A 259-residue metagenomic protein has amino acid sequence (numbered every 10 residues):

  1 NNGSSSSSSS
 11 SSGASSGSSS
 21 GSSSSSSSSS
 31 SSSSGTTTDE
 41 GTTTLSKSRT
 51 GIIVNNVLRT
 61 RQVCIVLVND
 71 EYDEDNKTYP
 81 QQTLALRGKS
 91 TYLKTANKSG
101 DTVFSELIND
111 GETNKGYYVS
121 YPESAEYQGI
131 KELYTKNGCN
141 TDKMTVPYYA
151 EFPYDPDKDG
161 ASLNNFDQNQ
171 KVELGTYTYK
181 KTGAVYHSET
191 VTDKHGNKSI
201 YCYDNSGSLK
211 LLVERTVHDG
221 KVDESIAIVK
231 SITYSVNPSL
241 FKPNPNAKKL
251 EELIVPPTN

Functional and structural regions predicted by a protein language model:
N1-G3, S20, S24, S32-Y92 (+4 more regions): N-terminal leader/targeting segments and the immediate start of mature chains
N1-S19: Long, compositionally biased low-complexity repeat segments characteristic of intrinsically disordered regions
A14, S22-S27: Long, intrinsically disordered low-complexity tandem-repeat regions enriched in serine/threonine/proline and other
T78-D157, V217-V229: An acidic-aromatic
K94-F104, Y117, L174-A247: Gly/Pro-enriched, hydrophobic low-complexity segments that function as extracytoplasmic propeptides/linkers
A161-G175: A short, amphipathic edge element
